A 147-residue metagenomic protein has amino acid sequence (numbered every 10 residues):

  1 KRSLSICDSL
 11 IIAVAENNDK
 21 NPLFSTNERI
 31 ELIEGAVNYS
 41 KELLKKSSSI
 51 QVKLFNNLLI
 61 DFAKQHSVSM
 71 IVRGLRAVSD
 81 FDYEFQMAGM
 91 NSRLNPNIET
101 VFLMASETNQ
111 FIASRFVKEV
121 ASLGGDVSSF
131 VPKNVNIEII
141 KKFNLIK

Functional and structural regions predicted by a protein language model:
K1-K147: Nucleotidyltransferase catalytic core that binds NTPs
